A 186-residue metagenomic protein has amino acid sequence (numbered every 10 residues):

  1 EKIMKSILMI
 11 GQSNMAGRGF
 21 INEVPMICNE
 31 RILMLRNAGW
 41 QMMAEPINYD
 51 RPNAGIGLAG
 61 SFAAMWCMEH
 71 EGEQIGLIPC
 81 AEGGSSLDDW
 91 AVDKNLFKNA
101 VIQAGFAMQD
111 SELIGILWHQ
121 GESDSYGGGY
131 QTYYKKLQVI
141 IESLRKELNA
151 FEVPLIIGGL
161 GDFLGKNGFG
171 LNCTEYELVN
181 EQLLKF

Functional and structural regions predicted by a protein language model:
K2-F186: Cell-envelope and extracellular/periplasmic
